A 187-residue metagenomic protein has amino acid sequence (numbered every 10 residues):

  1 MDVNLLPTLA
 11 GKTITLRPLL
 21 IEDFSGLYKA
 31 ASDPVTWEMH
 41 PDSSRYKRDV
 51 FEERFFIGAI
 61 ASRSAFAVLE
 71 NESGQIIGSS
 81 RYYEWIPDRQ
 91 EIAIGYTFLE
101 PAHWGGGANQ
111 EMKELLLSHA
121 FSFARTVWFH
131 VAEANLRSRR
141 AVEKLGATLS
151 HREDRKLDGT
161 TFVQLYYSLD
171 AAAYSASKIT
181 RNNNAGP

Functional and structural regions predicted by a protein language model:
M1-G106, E114, H119, T126 (+1 more regions): GNAT-family acyltransferases
Q110, E114, L136: Residues forming the Rossmann-fold NAD(P)(H) cofactor-binding site
F129-R139: Conserved beta-strand-loop-alpha-helix junction that forms the acyl-donor binding cleft
V142: Conserved active-site tyrosine of GNAT-family acetyltransferases
